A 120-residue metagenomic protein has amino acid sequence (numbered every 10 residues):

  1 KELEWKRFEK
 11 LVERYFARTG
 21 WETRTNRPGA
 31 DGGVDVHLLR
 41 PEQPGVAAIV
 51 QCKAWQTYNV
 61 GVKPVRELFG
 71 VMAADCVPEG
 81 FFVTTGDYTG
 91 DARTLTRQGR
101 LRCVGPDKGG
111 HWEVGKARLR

Functional and structural regions predicted by a protein language model:
K1-R120: Mixed-charge (Asp/Glu-Lys/Arg
